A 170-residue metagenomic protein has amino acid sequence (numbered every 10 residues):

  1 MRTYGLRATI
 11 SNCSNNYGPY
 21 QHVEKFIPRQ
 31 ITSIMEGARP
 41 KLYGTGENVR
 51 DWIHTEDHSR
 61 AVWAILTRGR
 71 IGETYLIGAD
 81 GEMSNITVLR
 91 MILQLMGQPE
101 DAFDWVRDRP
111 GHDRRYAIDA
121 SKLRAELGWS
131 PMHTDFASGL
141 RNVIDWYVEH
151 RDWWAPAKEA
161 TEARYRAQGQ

Functional and structural regions predicted by a protein language model:
M1-P19: Conserved beta-loop-beta element that borders a ligand/cofactor-binding pocket
R2, P28-R29: Conserved catalytic helix of short-chain dehydrogenase/reductases
S11, V23-E24, G69: Active-site loop immediately N-terminal to the catalytic Tyr-X3-Lys motif of short-chain dehydrogenase/reductase
G18-H22, P131: Residues in soluble alpha-helical coiled-coils and helical-bundle/repeat scaffolds
P28, I34-Q170: C-terminal substrate-binding subdomain of Rossmann-fold SDR/epimerase-dehydratase oxidoreductases
